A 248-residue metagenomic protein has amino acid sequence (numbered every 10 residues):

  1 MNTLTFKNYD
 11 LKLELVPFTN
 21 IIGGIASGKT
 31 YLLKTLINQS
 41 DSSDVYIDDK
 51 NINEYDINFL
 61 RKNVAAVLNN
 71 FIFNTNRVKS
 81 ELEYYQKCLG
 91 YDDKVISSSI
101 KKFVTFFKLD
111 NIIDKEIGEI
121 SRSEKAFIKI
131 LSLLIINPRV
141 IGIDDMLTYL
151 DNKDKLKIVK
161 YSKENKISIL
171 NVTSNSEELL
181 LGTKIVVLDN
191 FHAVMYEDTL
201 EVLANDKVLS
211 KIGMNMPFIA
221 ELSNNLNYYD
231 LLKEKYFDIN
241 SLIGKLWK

Functional and structural regions predicted by a protein language model:
I37-N38: Helix-to-loop junction immediately C-terminal to a conserved catalytic motif
N51-A65: ABC ATPase NBD coupling module
A66, N70, T75-G90, N205: Q-loop/switch helix immediately C-terminal to the Walker
F103-I120: Conserved ABC nucleotide-binding domain
I130: Hydrophobic anchor residue at the start of the ABC signature
N175-L181: Conserved H-loop
H192-A220: Conserved beta-strand-loop-alpha-helix hinge in the C-terminal portion of ABC ATPase nucleotide-binding domains
